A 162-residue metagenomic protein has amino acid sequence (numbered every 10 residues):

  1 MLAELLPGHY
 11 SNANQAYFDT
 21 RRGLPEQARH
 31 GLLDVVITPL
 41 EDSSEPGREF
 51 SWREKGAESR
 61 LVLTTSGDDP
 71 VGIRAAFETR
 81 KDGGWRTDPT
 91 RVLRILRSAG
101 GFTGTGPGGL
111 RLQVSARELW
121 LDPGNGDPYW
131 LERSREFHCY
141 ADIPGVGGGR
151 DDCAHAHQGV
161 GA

Functional and structural regions predicted by a protein language model:
A3-H9, A13-G23, L32, G47-A162: Calycin-type beta-barrel ligand-binding domains and close structural analogs
Q27-E41: Short secondary-structure subsegments characteristic of cysteine-rich extracellular domains
